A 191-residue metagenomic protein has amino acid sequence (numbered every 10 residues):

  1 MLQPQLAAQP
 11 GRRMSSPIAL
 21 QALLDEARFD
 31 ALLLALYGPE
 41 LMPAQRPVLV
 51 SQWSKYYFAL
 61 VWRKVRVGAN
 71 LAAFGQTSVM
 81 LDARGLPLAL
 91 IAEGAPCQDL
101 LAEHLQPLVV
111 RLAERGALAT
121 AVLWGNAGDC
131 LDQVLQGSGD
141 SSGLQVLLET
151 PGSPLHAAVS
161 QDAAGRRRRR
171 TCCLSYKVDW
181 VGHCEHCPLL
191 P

Functional and structural regions predicted by a protein language model:
M1-R28: A eukaryotic "domain-start" boundary segment
L20-G165: Hydrophobic, aromatic-lined core segments that form the binding pocket/scaffold for planar heteroaromatic ligands
R170-P191: Local cysteine-cluster metal-coordination motifs and their immediate loop/turn environment, predominantly Fe-S cluster
